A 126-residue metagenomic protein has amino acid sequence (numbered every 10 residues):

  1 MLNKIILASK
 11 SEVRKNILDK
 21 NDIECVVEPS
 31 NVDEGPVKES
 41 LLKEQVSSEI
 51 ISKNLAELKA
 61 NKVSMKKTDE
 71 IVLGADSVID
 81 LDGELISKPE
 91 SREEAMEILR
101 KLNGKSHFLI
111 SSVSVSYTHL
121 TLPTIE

Functional and structural regions predicted by a protein language model:
M1-I71, E84-L85: N-terminal polybasic phosphate/anion-binding patch
L18, A56, D76, A95 (+1 more regions): Residue-level signal for inorganic ion chemistry
D22, I110-S112: Broad gene-expression machinery/nucleic-acid interaction feature
P29, L81, V115-Y117: Residue-level signal for short segments within beta-strands and strand-turn junctions of well-structured beta-sheet
I71, S77-H107: Active-site-adjacent loop/tail segments of enzyme domains
E84-S87, S114, L120: Short beta-strand and adjoining strand-loop segment in the mid-core of the Rossmann-like NAD(P)-dependent dehydrogenase
K105-I110, L120: Short, structured loop/turn "capping" segments at alpha-beta junctions
H119-E126: Single conserved hydrophobic/aromatic residue that forms the stacking wall/gate of nucleotide- or nucleobase-binding
